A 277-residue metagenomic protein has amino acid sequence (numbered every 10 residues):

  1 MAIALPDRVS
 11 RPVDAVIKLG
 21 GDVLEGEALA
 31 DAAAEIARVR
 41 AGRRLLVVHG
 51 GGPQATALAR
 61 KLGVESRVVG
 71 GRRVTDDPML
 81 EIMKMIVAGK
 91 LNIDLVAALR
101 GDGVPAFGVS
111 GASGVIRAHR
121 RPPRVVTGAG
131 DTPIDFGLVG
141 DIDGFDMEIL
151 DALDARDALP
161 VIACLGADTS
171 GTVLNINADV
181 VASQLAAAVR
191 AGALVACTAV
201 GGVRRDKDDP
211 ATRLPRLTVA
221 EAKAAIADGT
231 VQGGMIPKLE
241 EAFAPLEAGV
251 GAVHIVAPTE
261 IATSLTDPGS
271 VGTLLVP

Functional and structural regions predicted by a protein language model:
M1-P277: C-terminal catalytic "cap/lid" subdomain
